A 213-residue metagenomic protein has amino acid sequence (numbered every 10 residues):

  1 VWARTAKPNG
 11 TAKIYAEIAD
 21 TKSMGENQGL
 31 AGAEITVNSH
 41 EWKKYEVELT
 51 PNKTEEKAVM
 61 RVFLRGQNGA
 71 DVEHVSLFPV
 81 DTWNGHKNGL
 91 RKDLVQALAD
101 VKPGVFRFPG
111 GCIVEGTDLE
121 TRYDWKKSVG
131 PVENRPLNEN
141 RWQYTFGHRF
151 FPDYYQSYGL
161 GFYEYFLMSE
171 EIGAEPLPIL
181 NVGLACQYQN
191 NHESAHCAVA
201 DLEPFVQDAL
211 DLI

Functional and structural regions predicted by a protein language model:
W2-I213: Non-catalytic accessory regions flanking glycosidase/transglycosidase catalytic cores in CAZymes
